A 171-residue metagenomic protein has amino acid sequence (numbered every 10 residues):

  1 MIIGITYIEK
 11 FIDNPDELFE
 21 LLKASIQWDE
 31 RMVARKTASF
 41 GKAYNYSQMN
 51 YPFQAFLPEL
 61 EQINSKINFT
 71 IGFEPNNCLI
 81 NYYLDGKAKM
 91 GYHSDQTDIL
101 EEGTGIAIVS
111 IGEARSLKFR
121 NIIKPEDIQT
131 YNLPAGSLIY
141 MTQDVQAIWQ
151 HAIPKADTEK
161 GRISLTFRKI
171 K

Functional and structural regions predicted by a protein language model:
M1-K171: Non-heme Fe(II) oxygenase metal-center motifs and adjacent flexible, charged/small-residue loops
